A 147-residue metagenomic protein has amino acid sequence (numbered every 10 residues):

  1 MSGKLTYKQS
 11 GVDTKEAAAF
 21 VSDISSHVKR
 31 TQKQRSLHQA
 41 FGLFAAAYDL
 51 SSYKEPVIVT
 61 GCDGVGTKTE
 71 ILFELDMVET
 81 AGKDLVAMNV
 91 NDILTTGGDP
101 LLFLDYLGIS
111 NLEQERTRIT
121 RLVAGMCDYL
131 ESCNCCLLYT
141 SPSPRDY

Functional and structural regions predicted by a protein language model:
S2-T95, N134: N-terminal glycine-rich phosphate/pyrophosphate-binding loops that anchor nucleotide-derived ligands and cofactors
T67, L107-N111: A short, flexible beta-alpha/helix-coil linker loop
I93-L104: Short, flexible active-site-proximal loops enriched in glycine and acidic residues
G98-P100, Q114, E131: Glycine-rich flavin
D105-G108, S141: Short, ordered loop/turn segments at secondary-structure junctions
N111-T120: Short glycine/threonine-rich loop-to-helix capping motif typified by GTGT followed within a few residues by an Asp-Pro
I119-L138: A glycine-rich helix N-cap at a beta->alpha junction
Y139-Y147: Single conserved hydrophobic/aromatic residue that forms the stacking wall/gate of nucleotide- or nucleobase-binding
